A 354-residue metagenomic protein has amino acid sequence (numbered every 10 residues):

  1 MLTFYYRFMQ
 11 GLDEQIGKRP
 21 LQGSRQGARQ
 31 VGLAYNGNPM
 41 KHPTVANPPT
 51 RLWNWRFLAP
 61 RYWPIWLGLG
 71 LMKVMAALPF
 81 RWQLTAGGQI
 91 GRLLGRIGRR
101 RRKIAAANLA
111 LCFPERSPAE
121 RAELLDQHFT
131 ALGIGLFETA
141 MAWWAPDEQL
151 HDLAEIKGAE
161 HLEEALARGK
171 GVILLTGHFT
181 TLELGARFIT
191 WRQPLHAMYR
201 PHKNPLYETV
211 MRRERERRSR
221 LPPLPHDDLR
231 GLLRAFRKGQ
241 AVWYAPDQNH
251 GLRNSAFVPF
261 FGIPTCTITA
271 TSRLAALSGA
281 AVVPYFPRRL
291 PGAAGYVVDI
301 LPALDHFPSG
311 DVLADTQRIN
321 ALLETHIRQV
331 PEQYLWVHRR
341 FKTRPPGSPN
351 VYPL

Functional and structural regions predicted by a protein language model:
T3-Y5, R29, Y35: Short, positively charged and aromatic/hydrophobic N-terminal segments
D13-E14, K18, N36-N38: Intrinsically disordered, low-complexity polyampholyte segments enriched for Lys and acidic residues
N36, K41-P43, P49-R51, R56-A59 (+5 more regions): Non-catalytic C-terminal accessory region of glycerolipid acyltransferases and related lyso-lipid remodeling enzymes
N36-T176, T181, E208-R213, S219: Membrane-anchoring hydrophobic helices of lipid-metabolizing enzymes
A167-D227, N249-F261: Catalytic core of membrane glycerolipid acyltransferases/transacylases, capturing the structured, soluble-facing
